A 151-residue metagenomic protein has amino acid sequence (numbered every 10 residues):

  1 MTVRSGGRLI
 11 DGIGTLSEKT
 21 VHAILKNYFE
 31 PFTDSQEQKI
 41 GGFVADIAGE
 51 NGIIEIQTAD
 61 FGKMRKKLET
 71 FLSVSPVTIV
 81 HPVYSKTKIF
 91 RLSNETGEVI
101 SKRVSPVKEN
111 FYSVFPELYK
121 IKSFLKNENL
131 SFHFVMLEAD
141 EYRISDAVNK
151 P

Functional and structural regions predicted by a protein language model:
M1-V44, E109-F111, L118-L125: Acidic-basic catalytic patches of nuclease active cores, encompassing PD-(D/E)XK and other metal-cofactor nuclease
F29, K67-L68: Short, basic/hydrophobic alpha-helical segments
D46-D60, M64, F71: Conserved catalytic cores of phosphodiester-cleaving nucleases, focusing on short active-site segments
R65-K66, K88-R91: Short, charged, surface-exposed secondary-structure boundary motifs
E69-L72, F124-K126: Short, charge-rich binding segments
P76-H81: Short hydrophobic alpha-helical runs that function as membrane-insertion/retention elements
P82-T87: Short beta-alpha junction loops
F90, N94-P151: Non-catalytic C-terminal interaction segments of nucleic acid-processing enzymes
